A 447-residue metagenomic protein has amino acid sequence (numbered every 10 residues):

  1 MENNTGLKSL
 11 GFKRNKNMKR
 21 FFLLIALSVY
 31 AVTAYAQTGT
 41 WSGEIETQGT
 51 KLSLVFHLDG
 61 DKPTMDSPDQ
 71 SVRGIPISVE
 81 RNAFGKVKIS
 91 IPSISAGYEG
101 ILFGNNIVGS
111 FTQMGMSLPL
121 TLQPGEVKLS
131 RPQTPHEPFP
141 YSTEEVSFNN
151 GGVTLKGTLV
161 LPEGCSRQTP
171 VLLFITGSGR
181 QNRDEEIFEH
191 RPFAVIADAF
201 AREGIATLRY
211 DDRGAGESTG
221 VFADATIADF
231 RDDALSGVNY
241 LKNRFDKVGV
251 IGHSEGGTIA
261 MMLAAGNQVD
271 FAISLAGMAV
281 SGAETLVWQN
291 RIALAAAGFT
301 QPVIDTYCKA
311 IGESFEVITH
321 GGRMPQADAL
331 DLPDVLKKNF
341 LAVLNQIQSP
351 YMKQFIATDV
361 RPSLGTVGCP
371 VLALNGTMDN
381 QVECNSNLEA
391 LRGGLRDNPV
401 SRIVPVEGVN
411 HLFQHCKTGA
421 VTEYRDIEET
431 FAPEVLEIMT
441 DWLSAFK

Functional and structural regions predicted by a protein language model:
Q37-L102, V108-M114, L118, Q133 (+1 more regions): Central antiparallel beta-sheet cores of small beta-barrel/beta-sandwich binding domains
V127-R167: N-terminal cap/lid segment of alpha/beta-hydrolase-fold proteins
Q168-G177: Short beta-strand element of the alpha/beta-hydrolase
V195-E217: Conserved alpha/beta-hydrolase
D224-N243: Alpha/beta-hydrolase active-site loop
L275-T366: Accessory cap/linker subdomain of secreted extracellular hydrolases
V367, A373-N375: Short beta-strand/loop motif that positions the catalytic acidic residue of the alpha/beta-hydrolase fold
C369, E383-G394: Short alpha-helix in the alpha/beta-hydrolase fold that links the catalytic acid
